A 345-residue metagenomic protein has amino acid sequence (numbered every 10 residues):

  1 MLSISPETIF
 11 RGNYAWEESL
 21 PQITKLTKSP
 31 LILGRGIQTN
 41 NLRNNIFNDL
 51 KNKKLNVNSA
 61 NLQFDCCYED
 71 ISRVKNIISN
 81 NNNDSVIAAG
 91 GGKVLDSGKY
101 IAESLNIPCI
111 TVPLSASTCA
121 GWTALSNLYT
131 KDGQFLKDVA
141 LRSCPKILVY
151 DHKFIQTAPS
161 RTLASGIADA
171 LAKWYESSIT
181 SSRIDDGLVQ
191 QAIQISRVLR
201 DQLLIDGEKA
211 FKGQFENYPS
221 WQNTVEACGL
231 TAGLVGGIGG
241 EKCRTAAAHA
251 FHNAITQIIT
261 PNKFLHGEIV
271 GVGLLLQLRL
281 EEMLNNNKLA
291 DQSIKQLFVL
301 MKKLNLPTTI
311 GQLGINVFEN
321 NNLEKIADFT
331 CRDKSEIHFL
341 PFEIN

Functional and structural regions predicted by a protein language model:
M1-S3, I23-K25, I78-N80, A102 (+4 more regions): Solvent-exposed alpha-helices and their adjacent loops that cap or buttress functional pockets in soluble metabolic
M1-S85, I310: ATP/NTP phosphate-donor binding region
E7, E103-I195: A glycine/threonine-rich phosphate-anchoring loop and its flanking beta-alpha core in nucleotide/phosphate-binding
W16, T39-R43, K93-K99, T118-W122 (+1 more regions): Short glycine/serine/threonine-rich phosphate/pyrophosphate-binding segments that cradle anionic phosphate groups
I78-I101, L105-A116: A short, small-residue-rich loop immediately preceding and capping a beta-strand
D185-V299: Active-site segments that bind and position negatively charged phosphate/pyrophosphate groups
N287-N345: C-terminal charged capping/lid subdomain of soluble metabolic enzymes
